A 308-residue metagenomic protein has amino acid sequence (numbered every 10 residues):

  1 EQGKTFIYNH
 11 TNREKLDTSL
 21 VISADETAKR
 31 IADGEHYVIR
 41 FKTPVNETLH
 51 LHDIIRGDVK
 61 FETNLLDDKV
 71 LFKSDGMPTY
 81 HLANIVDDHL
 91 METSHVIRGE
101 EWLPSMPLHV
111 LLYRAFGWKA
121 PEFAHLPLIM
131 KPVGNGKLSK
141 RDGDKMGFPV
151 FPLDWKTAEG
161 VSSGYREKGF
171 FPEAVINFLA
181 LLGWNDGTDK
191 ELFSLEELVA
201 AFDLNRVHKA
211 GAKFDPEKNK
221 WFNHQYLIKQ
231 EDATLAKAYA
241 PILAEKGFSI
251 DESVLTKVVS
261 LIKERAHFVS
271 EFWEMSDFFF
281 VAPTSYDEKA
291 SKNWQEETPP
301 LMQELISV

Functional and structural regions predicted by a protein language model:
Q2-K145, P149, V161, D186: Active-site cores that bind ATP or allylic diphosphates and position pyrophosphate for catalysis
K73, M91-W102, M130-N177, L182-G187 (+1 more regions): Conserved phosphate-binding loops in nucleotide/dinucleotide-binding enzymes
S105, F171, L235: Hydrophobic (often cysteine-bearing) scaffold residues that line and stabilize catalytic clefts of nucleotide/cofactor
R114, R166, A180, A200 (+1 more regions): Short polybasic/polar patches that bind polyanions
K156-S162, E197-F202, P241-K246, Q303-V308: Short amphipathic alpha-helical segments and their helix-coil junctions
D186-E245, D251-S260: Active-site-proximal acidic segments at structured loop/helix or strand boundaries that coordinate catalytic metals
D232-V308: Small-residue-rich helix-loop
